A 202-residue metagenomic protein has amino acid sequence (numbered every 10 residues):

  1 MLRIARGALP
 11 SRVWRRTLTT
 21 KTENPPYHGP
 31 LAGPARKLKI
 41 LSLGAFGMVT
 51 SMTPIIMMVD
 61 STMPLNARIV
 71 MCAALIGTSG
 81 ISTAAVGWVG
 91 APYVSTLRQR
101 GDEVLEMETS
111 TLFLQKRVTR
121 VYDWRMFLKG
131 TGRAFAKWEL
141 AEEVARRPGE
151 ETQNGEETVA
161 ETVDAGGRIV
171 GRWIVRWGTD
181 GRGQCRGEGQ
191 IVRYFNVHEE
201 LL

Functional and structural regions predicted by a protein language model:
M1-A32: N-terminal mitochondrial targeting presequence
I4-L9, V86-G90, L112-Q115, G166: Alpha-helical membrane-targeting segments
G7-P10, R16, I40-L43, R176 (+3 more regions): General helical structural elements
Y27-H28, Y93, W173: Aromatic side chains
A32-P92: Alpha-helical transmembrane spans
L41, M71, T83, G90-R120: Multipass alpha-helical transmembrane domains of eukaryotic endomembrane proteins
D102-L202: Mature, matrix/stroma-exposed regions of nuclear-encoded mitochondrial and chloroplast proteins
